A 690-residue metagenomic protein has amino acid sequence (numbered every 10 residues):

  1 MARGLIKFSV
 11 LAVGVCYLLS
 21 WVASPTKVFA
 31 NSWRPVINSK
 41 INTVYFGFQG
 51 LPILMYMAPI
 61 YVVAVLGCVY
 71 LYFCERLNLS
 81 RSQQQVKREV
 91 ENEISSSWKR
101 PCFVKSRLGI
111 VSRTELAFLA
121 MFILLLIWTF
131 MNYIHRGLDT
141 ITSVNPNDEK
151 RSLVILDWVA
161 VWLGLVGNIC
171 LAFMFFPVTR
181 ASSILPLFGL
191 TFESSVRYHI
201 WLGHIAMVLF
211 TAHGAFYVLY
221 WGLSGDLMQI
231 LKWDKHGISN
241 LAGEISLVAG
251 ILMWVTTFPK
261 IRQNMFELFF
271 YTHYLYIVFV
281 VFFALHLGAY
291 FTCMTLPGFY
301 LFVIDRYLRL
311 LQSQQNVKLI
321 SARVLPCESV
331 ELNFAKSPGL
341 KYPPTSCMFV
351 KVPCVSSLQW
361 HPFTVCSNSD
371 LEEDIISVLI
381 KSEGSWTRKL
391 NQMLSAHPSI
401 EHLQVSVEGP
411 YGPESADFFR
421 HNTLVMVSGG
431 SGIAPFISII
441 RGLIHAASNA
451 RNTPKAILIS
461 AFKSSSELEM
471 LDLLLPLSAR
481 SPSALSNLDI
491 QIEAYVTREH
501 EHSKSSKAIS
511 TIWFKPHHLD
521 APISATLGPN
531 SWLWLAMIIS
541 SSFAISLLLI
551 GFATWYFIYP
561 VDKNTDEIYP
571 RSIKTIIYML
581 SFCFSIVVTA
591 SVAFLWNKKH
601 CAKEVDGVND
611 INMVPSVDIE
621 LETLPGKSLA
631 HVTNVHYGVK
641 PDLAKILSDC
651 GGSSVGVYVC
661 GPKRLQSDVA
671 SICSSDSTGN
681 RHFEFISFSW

Functional and structural regions predicted by a protein language model:
M1-L5, W33-P59, S96-R113, I141-L163 (+8 more regions): Juxtamembrane membrane-interface segments at transmembrane-helix boundaries in membrane proteins
M1-V10, V69-F118, F176-I205, L252-V278 (+6 more regions): Helix-loop boundary elements of multi-pass alpha-helical membrane proteins
A2, S32-V44, L358, E372 (+5 more regions): Reductase modules of NAD(P)H-dependent flavoproteins
L11-L19, Y61-L66, L116-W128, W162-T179 (+8 more regions): Hydrophobic alpha-helical cores of multi-pass transmembrane domains in eukaryotic membrane proteins
W21-I37, F130-V144, A215-G225, I550-T565: Membrane-helix interface motif
V22-A30, A64-V86, I134-H135, F176-I184 (+7 more regions): Transmembrane-helix exit/juxtamembrane "anchor" motif
L311, S321-H402: Ferredoxin-reductase
V365, A434-N449, L473: Histidine-anchored nucleotide/phosphate-binding helix
